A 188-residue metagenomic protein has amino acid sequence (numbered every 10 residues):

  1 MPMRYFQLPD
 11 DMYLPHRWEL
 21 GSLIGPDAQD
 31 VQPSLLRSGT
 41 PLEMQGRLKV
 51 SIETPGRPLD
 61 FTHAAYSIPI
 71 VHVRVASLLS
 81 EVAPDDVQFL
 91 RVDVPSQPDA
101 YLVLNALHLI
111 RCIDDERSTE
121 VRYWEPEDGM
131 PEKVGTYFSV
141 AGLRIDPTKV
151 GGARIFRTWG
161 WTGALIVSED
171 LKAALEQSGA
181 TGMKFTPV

Functional and structural regions predicted by a protein language model:
M1-S77, E81-V188: Phosphate/anion-contacting hairpin/loop surfaces
